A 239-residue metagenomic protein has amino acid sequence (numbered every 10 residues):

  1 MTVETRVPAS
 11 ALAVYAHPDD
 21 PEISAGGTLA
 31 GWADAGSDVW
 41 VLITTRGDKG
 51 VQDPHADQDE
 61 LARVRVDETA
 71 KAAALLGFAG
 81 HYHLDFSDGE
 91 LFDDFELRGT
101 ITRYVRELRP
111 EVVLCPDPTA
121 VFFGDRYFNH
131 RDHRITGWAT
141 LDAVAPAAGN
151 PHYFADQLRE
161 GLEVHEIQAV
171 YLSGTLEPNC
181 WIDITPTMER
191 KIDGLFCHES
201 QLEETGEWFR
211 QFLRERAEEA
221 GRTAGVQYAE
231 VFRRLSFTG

Functional and structural regions predicted by a protein language model:
M1-E111, R233: Active-site rim/loop-helix segments in enzyme catalytic domains that contact anionic ligands
M1-L12, D94-G239: Metal-dependent de-N-acetylase/amidase catalytic core
